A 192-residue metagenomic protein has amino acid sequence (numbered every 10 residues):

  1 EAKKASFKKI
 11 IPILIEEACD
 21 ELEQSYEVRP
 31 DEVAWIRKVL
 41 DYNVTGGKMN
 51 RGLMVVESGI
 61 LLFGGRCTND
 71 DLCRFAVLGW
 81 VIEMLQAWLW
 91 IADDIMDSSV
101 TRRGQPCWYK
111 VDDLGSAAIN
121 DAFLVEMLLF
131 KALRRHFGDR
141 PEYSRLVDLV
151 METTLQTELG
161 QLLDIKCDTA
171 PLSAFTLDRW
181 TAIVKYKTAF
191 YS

Functional and structural regions predicted by a protein language model:
E1-D31: Eukaryotic N-terminal low-complexity, Ser/Thr- and Lys/Arg-rich leader segments that predominantly function as
Y26-S192: Mg2+-dependent prenyl diphosphate-binding active-site environment of isoprenoid biosynthetic enzymes
